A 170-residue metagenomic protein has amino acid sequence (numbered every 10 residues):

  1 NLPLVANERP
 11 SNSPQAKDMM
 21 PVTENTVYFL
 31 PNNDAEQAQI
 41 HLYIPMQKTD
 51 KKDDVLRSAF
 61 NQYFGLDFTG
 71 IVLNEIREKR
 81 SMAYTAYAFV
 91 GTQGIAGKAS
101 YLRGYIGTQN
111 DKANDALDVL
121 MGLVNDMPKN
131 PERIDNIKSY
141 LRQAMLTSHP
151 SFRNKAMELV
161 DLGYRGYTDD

Functional and structural regions predicted by a protein language model:
N1, Q37-T49, R57, N61 (+1 more regions): M16 family metallopeptidases and their MPP-like homologs
N1-I40, I44-K48: An aromatic/glycine/proline-enriched structural segment found at the starts of mature extracellular/organellar domains
